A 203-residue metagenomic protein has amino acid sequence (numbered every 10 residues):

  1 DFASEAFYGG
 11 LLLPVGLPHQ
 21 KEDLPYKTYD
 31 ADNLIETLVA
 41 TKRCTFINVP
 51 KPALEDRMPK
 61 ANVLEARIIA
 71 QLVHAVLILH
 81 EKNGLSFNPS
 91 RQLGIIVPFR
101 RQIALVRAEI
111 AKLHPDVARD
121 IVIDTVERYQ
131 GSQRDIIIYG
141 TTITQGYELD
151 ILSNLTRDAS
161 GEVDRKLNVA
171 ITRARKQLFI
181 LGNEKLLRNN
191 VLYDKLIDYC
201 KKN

Functional and structural regions predicted by a protein language model:
D1-A75, S132-R134, V169-R175, F179-N203: Helicase-core coupling region on the C-terminal RecA-like lobe
H19-P25, A111, T125-E127: Conserved P-loop NTPase motor core of helicases/translocases
D56-L64, L85, V126-Y129, S153-S160: Short, contiguous acidic/charged loop-to-helix segments that flank catalytic cores in large enzymes
A75-T125: Conserved helicase motor "Helicase C" RecA-like lobe of SF1/SF2 P-loop NTPases
R100-I103, Y129-Q130, I143-G146, E184-R188: Conserved nucleotide-binding/hydrolysis micro-motifs of P-loop NTPases
R101-A108, R134-D135, N190-L192: A short acidic (Asp/Glu
A118, A159-V163: Short, glycine/acidic-rich beta->alpha junctions
D124, Q130-T144, E148-N154, V169 (+1 more regions): A short beta-strand element within the Helicase C-terminal
